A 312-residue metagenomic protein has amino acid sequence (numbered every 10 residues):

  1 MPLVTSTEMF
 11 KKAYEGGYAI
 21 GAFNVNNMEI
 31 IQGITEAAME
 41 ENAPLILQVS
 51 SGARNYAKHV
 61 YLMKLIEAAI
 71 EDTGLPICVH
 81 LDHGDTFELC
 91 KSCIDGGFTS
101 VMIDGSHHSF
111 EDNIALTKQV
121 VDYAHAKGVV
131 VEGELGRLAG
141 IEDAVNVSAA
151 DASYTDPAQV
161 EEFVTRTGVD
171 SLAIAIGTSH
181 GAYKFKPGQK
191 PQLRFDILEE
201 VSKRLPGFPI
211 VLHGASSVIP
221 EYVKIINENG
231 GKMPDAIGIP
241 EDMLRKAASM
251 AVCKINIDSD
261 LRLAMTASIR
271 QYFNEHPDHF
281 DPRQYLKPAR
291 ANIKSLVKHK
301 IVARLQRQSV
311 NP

Functional and structural regions predicted by a protein language model:
M1-L3, N311-P312: Basic/polar N-terminal segments that are highly enriched at the extreme N-terminus, encompassing both cleavable
V4-K12, N27-G52, V60-P76, G84-P209 (+8 more regions): Alpha/beta enzyme core
T5-G21, H279-F280: Generic N-terminal amphipathic, Lys/Arg-enriched alpha-helix
N55: Acidic-and-aromatic substrate-binding clefts and catalytic sites of carbohydrate-active enzymes
L212-V218: Long, repeat-rich segments with strong aromatic
N227-G231, I239-P312: C-terminal alpha-helical cap/extension of soluble enzyme domains
